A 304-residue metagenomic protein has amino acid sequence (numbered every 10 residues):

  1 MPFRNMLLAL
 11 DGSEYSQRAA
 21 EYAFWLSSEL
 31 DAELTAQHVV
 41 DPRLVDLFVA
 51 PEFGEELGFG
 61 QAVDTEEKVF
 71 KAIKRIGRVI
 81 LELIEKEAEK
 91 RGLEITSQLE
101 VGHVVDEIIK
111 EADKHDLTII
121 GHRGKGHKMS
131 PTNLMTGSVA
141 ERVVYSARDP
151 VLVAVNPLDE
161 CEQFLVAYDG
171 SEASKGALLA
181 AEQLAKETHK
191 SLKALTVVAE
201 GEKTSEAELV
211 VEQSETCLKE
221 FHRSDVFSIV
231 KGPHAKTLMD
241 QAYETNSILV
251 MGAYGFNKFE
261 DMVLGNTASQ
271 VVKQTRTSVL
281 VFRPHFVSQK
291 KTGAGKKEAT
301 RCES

Functional and structural regions predicted by a protein language model:
M1-D64, L93, D159-I229, Q241 (+4 more regions): Small/aliphatic-rich secondary-structure junction motif
P2, S28, S97, H103-L158 (+1 more regions): Gly/Ser-rich helix-loop-strand patches that form or flank binding pockets for ribonucleotide-derived cofactors
G58-I76: A short acidic, glycine-rich active-site loop that binds or catalyzes chemistry on phosphate/adenosine moieties
F70, K74, R78-E82, G137 (+2 more regions): Short, surface-exposed alpha-helical segments at coil->helix boundaries
I80-I95, A147-P150, L218-R223: A structural motif corresponding to the C-terminal end of an alpha-helix and its immediate exit/capping segment
G102-V105, V230-K236: Conserved active-site histidine-acidic residue motif and adjacent donor-binding/catalytic loop of glycosyltransferases
